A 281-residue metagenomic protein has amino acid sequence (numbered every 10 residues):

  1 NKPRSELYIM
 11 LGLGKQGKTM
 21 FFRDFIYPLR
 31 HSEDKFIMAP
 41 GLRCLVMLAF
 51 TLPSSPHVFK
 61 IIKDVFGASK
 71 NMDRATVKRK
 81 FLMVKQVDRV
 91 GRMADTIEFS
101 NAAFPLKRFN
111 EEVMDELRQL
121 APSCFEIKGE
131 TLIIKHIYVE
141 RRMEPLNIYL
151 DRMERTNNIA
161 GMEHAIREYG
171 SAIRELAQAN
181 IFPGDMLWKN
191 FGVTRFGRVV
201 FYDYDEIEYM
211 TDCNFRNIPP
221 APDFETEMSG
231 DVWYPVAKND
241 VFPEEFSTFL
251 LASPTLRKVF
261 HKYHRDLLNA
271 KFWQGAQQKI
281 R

Functional and structural regions predicted by a protein language model:
N1-H164, E168, Q178, P183: Conserved ATP-binding subdomain of kinase catalytic cores across diverse folds
F59, F182-V236: Catalytic activation segment of kinase domains across protein kinase-like and atypical kinase folds
K80, G197, D212, P222-E225 (+3 more regions): Short, surface-exposed, charged/polar-biased interaction segments
K80-E98, I218-A252: Active-site-adjacent segment of 2-oxoglutarate/Fe(II) JmjC oxygenases
N110, P145, Y149-N157, L187 (+6 more regions): Alpha-helix initiation/capping motif
G230-R281: Helical subdomain adjoining the active site within ATP-dependent kinase catalytic cores
